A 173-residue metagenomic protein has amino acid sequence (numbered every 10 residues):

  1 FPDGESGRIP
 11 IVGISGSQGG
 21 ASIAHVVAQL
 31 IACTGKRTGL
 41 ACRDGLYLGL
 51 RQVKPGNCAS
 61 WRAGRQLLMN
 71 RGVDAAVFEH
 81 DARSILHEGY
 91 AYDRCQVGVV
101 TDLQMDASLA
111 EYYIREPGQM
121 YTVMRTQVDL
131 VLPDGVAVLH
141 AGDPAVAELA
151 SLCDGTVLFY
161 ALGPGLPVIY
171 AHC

Functional and structural regions predicted by a protein language model:
F1-Q52: Walker A (P-loop) phosphate-binding motif
R8, H87, Q96-C173: Acidic, Mg2+-coordinating active-site environments of NTP-dependent enzymes
G13, L46-V53, V73-A75, Q104-I114: Short, basic, glycine/proline-bearing loop/turn elements
S15-Q18, V27, C42-D44, L50 (+5 more regions): Fold-independent oxyanion-binding glycine-rich loops and adjacent beta-strand/coil segments at enzyme active sites
A24-H25, S60-A63, D81-I85, T122-R125 (+1 more regions): Short alpha-helical segments and helix-capping/turn motifs at coil-helix boundaries
R37-G39, A75, A137, V157: Hydrophobic anchor at the start of a short beta-strand that flanks the dinucleotide cofactor-binding loop
R51-D93, V100: Conserved nucleotide-sensing/catalytic segment adjacent to the nucleotide-binding pocket in NTP-handling enzymes
